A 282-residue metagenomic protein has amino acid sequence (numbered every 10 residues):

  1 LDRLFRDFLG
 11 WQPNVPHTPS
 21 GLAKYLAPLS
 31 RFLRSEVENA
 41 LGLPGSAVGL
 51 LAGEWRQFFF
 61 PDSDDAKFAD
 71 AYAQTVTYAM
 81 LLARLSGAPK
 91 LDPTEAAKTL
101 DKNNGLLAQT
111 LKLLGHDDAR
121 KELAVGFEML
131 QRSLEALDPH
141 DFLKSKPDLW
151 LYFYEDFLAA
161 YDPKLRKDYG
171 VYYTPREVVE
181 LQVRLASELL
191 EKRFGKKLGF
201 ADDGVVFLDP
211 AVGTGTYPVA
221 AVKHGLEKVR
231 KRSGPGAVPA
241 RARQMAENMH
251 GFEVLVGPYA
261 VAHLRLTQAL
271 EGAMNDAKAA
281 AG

Functional and structural regions predicted by a protein language model:
L1-L123, Y172, V178-G282: Charged, often flexible domain-edge or linker segments that flank or initiate folded functional domains
G105-K167: Non-catalytic substrate-recognition/targeting regions of SAM-dependent transferases
